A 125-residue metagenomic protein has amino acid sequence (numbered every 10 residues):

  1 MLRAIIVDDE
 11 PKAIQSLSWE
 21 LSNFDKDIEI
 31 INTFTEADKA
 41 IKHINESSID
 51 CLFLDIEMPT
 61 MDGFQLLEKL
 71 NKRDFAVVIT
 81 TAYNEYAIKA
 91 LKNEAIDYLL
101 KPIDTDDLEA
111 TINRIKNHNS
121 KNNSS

Functional and structural regions predicted by a protein language model:
M1-A4: Extreme N-terminal starter segment of soluble prokaryotic enzymes
V7-D8, F34, L52: Conserved sequence signature across two-component system core domains
E10-N32: Two-component/phosphorelay signaling modules centered on CheY-like receiver
P11-A13, A37, I56-T60: Short hydrophobic/aromatic-rich motifs at helix boundaries and adjacent loops
S18, T33-K42, G63: Helix N-cap/capping motif at the beta->alpha junctions
I41-E46, D50-S124: CheY-like receiver
